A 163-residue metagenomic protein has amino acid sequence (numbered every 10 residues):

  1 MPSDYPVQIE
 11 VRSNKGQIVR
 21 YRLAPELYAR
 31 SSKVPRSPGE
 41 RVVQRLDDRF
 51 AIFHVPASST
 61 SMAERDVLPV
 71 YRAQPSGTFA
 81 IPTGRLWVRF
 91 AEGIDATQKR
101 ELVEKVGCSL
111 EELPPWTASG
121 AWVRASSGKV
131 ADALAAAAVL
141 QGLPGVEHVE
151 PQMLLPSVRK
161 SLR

Functional and structural regions predicted by a protein language model:
M1-R163: Primarily auto-inhibitory N-terminal propeptides
